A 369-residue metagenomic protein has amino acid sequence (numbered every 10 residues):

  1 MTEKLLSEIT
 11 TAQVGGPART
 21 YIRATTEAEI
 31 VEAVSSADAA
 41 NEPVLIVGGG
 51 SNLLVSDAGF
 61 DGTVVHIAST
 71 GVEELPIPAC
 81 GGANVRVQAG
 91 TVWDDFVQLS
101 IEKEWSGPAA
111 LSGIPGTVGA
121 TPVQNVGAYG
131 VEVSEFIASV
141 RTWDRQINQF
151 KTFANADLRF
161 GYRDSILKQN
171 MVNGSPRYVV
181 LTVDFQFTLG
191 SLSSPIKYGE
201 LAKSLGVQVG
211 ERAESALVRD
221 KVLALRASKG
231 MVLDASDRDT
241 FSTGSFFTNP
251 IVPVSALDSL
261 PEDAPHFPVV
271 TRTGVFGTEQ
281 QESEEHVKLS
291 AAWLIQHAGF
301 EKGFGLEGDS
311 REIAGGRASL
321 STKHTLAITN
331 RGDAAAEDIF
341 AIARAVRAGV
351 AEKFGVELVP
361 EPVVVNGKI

Functional and structural regions predicted by a protein language model:
M1-I147, D157: Anion-binding (especially nucleotide phosphate/pyrophosphate-binding) glycine-rich loop and adjoining beta-alpha core
E8-T11, F150-I328, D333-E337, K353-I369: Phosphate/pyrophosphate- and phosphate-bearing ligand-binding catalytic cores of soluble enzymes
T26, G50, G116, N148 (+4 more regions): Residue-level signal for inorganic ion chemistry
A33-A37, K197-L201, I342-V346: Short amphipathic alpha-helices in soluble, non-transmembrane regions that often serve as interface/regulatory elements
S36-A40, L99, K221, L294-G299 (+2 more regions): Generic non-transmembrane alpha-helical segments
A40-P43, V65-H66, N84-V87, E104-P108 (+5 more regions): Short, low-complexity, polar/charged sequence segments that are solvent-exposed and flexible
E102, A335-I342: Beta-rich strand-turn-strand
